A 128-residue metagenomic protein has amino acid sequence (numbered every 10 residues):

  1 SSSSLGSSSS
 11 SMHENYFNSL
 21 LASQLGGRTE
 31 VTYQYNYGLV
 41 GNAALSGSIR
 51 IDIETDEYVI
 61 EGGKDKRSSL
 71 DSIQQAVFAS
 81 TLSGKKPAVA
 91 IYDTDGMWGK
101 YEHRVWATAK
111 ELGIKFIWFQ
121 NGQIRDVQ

Functional and structural regions predicted by a protein language model:
L5-D56, D65-I73, S80-T81, A109-K110 (+1 more regions): Active-site metal-binding core of divalent-cation-utilizing nuclease and nuclease-like domains
L21, G99-L112: Short, aromatic/basic amphipathic alpha-helical patches
V59, A88-I91: Structural beta-sheet core signal
K66-L70, T94-G99: Acidic-and-aromatic substrate-binding clefts and catalytic sites of carbohydrate-active enzymes
G84-K86: Short glycine-/polar-rich loops that comprise or flank the Walker A/P-loop and associated switch/sensor motifs
A90-W98, N121-Q123: Short beta-alpha junction loops
K115-I117: Conserved beta-strand segments of alpha/beta enzyme cores
